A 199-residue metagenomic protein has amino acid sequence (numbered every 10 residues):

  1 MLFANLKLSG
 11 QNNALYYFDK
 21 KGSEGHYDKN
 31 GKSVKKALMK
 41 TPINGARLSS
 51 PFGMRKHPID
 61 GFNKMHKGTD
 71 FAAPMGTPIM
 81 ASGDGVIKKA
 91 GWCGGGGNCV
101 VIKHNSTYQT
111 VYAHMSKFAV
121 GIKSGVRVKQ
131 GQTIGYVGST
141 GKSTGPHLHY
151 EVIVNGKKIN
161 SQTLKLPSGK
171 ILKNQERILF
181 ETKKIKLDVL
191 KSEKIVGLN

Functional and structural regions predicted by a protein language model:
M1-P51, L172-N199: Polar/charged, compositionally biased leader and regulatory segments
S33-K183: Catalytic cores of peptidoglycan-degrading enzymes
